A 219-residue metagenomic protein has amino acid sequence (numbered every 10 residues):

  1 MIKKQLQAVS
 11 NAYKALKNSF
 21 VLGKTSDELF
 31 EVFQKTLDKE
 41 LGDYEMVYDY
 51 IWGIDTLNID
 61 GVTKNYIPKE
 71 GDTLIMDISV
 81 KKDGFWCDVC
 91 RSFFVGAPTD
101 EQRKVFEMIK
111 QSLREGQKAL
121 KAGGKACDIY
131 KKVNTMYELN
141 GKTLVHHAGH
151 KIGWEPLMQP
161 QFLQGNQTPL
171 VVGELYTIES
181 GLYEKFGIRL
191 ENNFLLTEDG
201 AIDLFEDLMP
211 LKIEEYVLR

Functional and structural regions predicted by a protein language model:
M1-R219: Active-site neighborhoods and metal-handling regions in enzymes and metal-associated proteins
